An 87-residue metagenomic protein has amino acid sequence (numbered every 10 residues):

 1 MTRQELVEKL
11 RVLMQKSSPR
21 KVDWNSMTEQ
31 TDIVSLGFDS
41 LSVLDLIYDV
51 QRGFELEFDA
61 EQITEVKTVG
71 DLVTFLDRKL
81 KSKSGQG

Functional and structural regions predicted by a protein language model:
T2-L36, S42-I47, R52-G53, E57-G87: Phosphopantetheine-dependent thiolation modules in NRPS/PKS and related acyl-activating systems
